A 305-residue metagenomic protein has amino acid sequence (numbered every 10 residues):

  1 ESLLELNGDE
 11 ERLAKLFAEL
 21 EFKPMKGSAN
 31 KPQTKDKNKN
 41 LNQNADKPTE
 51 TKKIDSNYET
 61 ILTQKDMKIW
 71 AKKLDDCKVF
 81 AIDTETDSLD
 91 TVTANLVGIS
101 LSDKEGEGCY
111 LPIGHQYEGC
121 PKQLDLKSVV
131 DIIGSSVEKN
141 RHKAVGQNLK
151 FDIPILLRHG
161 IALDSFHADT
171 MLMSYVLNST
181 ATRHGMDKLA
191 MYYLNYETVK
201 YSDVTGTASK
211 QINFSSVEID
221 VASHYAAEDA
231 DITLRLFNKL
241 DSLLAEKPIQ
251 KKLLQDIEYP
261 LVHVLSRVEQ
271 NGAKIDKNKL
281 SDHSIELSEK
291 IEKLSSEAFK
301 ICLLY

Functional and structural regions predicted by a protein language model:
E1, Q33, I285-I301: Accessory alpha-helical DNA-binding modules that contact the DNA backbone or grooves
E1-R12, F214-V217, L261-S288: Short His/Asp/Glu-rich catalytic/ion-coordination signatures at enzyme active sites or charged loops
S2-I99, I113-E118, K122-S136: Long, highly charged low-complexity segments
E50-Y58, D90, A94-E246, Q255-Y259 (+1 more regions): Active-site-proximal helix-loop-helix substrate-binding element of RNase H-like nuclease domains
I82-E85, S102-K104, P112-G114, Q147-N148 (+4 more regions): Generic beta-strand/beta-sheet core signal
A227-A230, L234, S281, I285-S288 (+1 more regions): Short amphipathic alpha-helical segments with heptad-repeat character
L303-Y305: Conserved small/polar residues in nucleotide/adenosyl-binding loops
